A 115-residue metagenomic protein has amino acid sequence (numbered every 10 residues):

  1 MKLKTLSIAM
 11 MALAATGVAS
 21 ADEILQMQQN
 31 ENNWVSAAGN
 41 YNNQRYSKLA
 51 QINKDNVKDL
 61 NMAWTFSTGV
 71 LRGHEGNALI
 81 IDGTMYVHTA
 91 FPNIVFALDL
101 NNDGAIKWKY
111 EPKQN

Functional and structural regions predicted by a protein language model:
M1, D103-A105: Secondary-structure transition/capping motifs at alpha-helix termini and the adjoining loop/turn into the next element
M1-S20: Gram-negative bacterial Sec-dependent N-terminal signal peptides
I8, I24, I52, I80-I81 (+2 more regions): Weak global preference for isoleucine
D22-T68, A105-N115: Aromatic (tryptophan-biased) beta-strands that constitute blades/sheets of beta-rich domains
E31-A38, G73-I94: Repeat-blade elements of multi-bladed beta-propeller folds
K58, I81, N101-N102: Short, ordered coil/turn segments that flank beta-strands lining enzyme active or ligand-binding pockets
A97-D99: Conserved blade-register residue in beta-propeller folds
